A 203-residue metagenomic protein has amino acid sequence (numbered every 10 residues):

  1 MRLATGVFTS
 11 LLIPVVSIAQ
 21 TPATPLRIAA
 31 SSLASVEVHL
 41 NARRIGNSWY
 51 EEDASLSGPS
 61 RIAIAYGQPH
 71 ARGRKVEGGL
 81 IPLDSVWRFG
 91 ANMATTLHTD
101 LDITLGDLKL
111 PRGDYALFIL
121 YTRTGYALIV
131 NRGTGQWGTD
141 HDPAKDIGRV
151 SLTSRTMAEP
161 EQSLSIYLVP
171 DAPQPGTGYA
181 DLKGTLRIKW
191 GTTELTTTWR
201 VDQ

Functional and structural regions predicted by a protein language model:
M1-A4: Positively charged n-region of N-terminal signal peptides that target proteins for export
G6-V15: Bacterial N-terminal signal peptides
Q20-L80, S85, T134-Q203: Primarily secretory-pathway and cell-envelope proteins
P82-D140: Mid-length scaffold segments of soluble, non-membrane domains
